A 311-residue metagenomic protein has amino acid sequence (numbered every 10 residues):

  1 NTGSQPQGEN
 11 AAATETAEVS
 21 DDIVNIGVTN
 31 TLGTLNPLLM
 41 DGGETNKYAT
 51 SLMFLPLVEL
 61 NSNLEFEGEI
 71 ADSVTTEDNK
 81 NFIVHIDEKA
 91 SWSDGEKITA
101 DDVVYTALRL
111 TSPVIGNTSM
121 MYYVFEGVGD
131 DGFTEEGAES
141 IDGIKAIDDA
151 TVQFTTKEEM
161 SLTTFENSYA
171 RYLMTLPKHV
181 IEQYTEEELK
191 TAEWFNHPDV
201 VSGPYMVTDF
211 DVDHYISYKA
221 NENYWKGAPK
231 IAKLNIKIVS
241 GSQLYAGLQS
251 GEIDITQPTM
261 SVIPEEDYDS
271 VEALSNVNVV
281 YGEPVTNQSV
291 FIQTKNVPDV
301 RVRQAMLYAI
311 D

Functional and structural regions predicted by a protein language model:
N1-I23, E65: Short, low-complexity disordered leader/linker segments with a strong preference for bacterial N-terminal type II
G27-D78, L108, V200-V201: N-terminal lobe/hinge region of extracytoplasmic solute-binding protein
V28-Y48, I70, E96, T118 (+2 more regions): A structural "hinge/loop" feature
D72-S119, P298: Aromatic- and charge-enriched surface segment that lines or borders ligand/interaction sites
T75, M120-Q183: Surface-exposed binding/hinge segments that line and control ligand-binding clefts or catalytic entry sites
T99-T106, T151-Q153, P204, A232-K233 (+1 more regions): Alpha-helical secondary-structure segments
T155, E159-M160, S168-P229, K233 (+1 more regions): Gly/Pro-rich hinge or "lid" segments in bacterial periplasmic/extracellular proteins
N221-D267: Ligand-site clamp/hinge motif
